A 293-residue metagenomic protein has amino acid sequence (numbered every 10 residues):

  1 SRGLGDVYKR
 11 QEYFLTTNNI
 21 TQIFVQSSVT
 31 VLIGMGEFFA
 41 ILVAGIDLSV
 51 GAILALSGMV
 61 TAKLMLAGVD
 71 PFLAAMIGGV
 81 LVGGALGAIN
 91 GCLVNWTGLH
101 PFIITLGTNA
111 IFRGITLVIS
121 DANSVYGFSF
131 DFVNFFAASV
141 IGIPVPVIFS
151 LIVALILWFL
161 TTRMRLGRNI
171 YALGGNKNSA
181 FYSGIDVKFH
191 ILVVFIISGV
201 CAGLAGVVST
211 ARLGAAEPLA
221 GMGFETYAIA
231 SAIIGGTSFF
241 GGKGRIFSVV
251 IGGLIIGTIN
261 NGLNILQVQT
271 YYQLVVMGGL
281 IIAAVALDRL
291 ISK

Functional and structural regions predicted by a protein language model:
R2, D6, L155-I156, G175 (+3 more regions): Cytosolic-side transmembrane-helix boundaries in multi-pass membrane proteins
R2-D6, E37, N109, R113-G114 (+5 more regions): Hydrophobic core segments of alpha-helical transmembrane domains in multi-pass membrane transport and ion-translocation
D6-A67, C92-L99, A232, G236-I246 (+1 more regions): Single transmembrane alpha-helix segments in multi-pass membrane proteins
Y13, T97, P101-M164, H190-V193 (+1 more regions): Transmembrane helix-bundle core of multi-pass membrane transporters and related energy-transducing complexes
T17-V25, G68-L73, F135-V147, A216-G223 (+1 more regions): Interfacial loop-to-helix junctions that mark the boundaries of transmembrane helices in multi-pass membrane
F72-G79, A85-N90, V94, V140-A216: Helix-loop-helix "hairpin" substructures at the membrane interface of multi-pass membrane proteins
G84-V125, R163-R165, I229-F247, L290-K293: Short loop segments and helix-boundary regions at transmembrane helix junctions of multi-pass inner-membrane proteins
A202, R212-G278: Transmembrane alpha-helical segments in multi-pass inner-membrane proteins
